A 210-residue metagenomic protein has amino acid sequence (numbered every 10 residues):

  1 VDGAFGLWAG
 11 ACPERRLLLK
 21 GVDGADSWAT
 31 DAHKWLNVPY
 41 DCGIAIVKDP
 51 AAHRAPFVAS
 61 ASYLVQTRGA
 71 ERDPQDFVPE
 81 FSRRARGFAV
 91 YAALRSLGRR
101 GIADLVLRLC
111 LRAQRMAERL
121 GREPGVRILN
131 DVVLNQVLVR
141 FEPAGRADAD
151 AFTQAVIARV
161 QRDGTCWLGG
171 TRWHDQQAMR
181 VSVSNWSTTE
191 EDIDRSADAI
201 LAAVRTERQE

Functional and structural regions predicted by a protein language model:
V1-P13: Catalytic PLP-binding core of fold-type I/II PLP enzymes
F5-L7, K34, N185: Active-site-proximal loop/turn and secondary-structure-junction residues that shape catalytic pockets, frequently
A11, R15, K20-E123: Active-site C-terminal subdomain of aminotransferase-like
A92-A93, L138-F141, M179-S184: Short, hydrophobic beta-strand segments
L120-D131, G170-T171, E210: Flexible, glycine/charged-enriched surface loops at secondary-structure junctions
R127-V160: Conserved PLP-binding catalytic core of the aspartate aminotransferase-like
D131, Q136, R162-R180: Conserved PLP cofactor-binding pocket of PLP-dependent enzymes
G170-E210: PLP-dependent enzyme catalytic core of the Aspartate aminotransferase-like
